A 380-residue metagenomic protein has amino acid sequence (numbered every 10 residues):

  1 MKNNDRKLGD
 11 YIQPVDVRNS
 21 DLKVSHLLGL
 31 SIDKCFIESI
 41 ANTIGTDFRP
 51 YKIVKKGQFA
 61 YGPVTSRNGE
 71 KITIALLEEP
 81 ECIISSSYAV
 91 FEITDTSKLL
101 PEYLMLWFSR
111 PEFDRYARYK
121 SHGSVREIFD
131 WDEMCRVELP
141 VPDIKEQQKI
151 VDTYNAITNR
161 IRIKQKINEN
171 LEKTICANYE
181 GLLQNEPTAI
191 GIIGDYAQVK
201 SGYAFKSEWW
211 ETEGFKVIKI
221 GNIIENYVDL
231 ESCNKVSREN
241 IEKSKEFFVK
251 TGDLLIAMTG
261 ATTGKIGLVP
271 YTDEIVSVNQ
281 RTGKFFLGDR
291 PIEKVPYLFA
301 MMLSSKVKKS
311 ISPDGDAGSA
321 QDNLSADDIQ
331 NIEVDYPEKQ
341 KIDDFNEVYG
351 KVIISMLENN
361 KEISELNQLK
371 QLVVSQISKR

Functional and structural regions predicted by a protein language model:
M1-N19, E138-Y203, N331, D335-R380: Non-catalytic DNA-recognition/assembly elements of restriction-modification systems
N4-G62, G194-E208, G221-D253, A257: Sequence-specific dsDNA recognition surfaces
K56, A60-P111, K219, E239-L303 (+3 more regions): A short beta-sheet element
A75, K120-G123, V269, D314-G318: Short amphipathic beta-strand starts and helix->beta connectors
C82-S87, H122-V151, V276-T282, D316-D343: A short glycine-rich beta-alpha junction/loop motif
M105, S109-D114, R118-Y119, E138-P140: Well-ordered mid-protein domain cores that form the structural environment of catalytic cofactors
Y116, V307-I311: Periplasmic-binding protein-like
